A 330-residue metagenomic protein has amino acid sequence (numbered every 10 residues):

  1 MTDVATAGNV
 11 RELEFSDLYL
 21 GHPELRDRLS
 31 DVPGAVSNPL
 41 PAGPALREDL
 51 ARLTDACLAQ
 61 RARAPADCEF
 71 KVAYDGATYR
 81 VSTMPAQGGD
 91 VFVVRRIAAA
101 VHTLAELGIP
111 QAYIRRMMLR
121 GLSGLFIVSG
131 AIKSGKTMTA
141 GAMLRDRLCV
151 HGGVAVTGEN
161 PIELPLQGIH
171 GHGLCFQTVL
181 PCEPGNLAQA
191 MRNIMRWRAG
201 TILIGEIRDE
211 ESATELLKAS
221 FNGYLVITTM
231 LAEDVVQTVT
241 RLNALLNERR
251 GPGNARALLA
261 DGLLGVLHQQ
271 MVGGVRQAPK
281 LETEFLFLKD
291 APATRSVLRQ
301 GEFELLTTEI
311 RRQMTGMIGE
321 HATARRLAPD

Functional and structural regions predicted by a protein language model:
T2-D75, R80-D330: Short, flexible helix-loop junctions that flank or precede catalytic/ligand sites
